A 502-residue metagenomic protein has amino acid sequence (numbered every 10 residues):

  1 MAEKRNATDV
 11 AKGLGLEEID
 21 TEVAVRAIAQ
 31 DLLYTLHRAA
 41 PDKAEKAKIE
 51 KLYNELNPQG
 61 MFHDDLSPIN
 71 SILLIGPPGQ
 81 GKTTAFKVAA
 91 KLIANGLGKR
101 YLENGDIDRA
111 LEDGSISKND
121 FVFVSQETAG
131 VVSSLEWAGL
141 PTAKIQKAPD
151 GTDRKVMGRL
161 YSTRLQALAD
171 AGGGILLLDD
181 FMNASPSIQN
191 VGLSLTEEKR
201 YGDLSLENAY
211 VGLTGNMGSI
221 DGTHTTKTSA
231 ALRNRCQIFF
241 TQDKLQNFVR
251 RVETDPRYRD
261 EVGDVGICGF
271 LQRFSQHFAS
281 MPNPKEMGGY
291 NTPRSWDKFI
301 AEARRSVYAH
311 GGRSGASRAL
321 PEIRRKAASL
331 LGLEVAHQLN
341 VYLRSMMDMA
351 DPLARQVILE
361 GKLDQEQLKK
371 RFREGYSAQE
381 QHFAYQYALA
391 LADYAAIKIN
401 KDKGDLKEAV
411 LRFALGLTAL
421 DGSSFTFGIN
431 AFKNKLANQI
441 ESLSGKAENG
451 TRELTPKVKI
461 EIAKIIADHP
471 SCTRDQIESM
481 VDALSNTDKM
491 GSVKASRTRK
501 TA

Functional and structural regions predicted by a protein language model:
A2-Q276: AAA+ P-loop NTPase catalytic core and its hallmark functional loops
A7, E45-I49, I107, L245 (+9 more regions): Short amphipathic alpha-helical segments that mediate assembly, nucleic-acid/protein binding, or membrane association
R26-A39, G60-D64, K298-E302, H337-V341 (+2 more regions): Short, hydrophobic/amphipathic alpha-helical patches that form generic packing surfaces within helical domains
P149, Y308-S317, E322, M349-Q365: Short linear, low-complexity motifs centered on an aromatic residue
V252-A328: Conserved AAA+ ATPase small/helical "lid" subdomain
A328-K398: Accessory nucleic acid-recognition modules appended to NTPase machines
R373-A502: Terminal-proximal interaction/regulatory segments of ATP-powered molecular machines
